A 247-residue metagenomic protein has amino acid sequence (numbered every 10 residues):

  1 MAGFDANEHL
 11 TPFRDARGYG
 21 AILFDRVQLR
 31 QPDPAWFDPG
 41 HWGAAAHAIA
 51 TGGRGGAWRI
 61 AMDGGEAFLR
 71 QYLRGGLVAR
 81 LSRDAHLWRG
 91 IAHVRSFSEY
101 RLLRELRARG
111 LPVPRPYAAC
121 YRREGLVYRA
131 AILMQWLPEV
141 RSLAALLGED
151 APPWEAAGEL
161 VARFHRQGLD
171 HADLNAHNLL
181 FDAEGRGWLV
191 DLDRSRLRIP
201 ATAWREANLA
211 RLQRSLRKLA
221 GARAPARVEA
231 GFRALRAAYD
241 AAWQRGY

Functional and structural regions predicted by a protein language model:
M1-H47: Juxta-kinase regulatory segment immediately upstream of eukaryotic protein kinase catalytic domains
P32-R141, A162, R166-Q167: Conserved ATP-binding subdomain of kinase catalytic cores across diverse folds
P138, A176, R194: Short, glycine/acidic-enriched loop or turn micro-motifs at the edges of active sites
R141-E149: AlphaC helix of the protein kinase catalytic domain
P152-L160: Conserved alphaE helix
G168, D173, D191: Conserved catalytic-loop position in the HRD/HxD motif
L174-F181: Hydrophobic residue at the +6 position relative to the catalytic HRD Asp in the kinase catalytic loop
G187-Y247: C-lobe/activation-segment region of protein kinase-like
